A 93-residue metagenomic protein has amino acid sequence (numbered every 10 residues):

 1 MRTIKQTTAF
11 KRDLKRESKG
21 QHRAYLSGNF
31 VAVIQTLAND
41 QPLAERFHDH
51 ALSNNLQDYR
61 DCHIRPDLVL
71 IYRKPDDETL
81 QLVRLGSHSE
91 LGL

Functional and structural regions predicted by a protein language model:
M1-P66, P75-Q81, S89-L93: Basic, Lys/Arg-enriched alpha-helical interface segments
V69: Broad gene-expression machinery/nucleic-acid interaction feature
Y72: Acidic, metal-associated active-site segment
G86: Residues forming the ATP-binding cleft of Hanks-type serine/threonine protein kinase domains
